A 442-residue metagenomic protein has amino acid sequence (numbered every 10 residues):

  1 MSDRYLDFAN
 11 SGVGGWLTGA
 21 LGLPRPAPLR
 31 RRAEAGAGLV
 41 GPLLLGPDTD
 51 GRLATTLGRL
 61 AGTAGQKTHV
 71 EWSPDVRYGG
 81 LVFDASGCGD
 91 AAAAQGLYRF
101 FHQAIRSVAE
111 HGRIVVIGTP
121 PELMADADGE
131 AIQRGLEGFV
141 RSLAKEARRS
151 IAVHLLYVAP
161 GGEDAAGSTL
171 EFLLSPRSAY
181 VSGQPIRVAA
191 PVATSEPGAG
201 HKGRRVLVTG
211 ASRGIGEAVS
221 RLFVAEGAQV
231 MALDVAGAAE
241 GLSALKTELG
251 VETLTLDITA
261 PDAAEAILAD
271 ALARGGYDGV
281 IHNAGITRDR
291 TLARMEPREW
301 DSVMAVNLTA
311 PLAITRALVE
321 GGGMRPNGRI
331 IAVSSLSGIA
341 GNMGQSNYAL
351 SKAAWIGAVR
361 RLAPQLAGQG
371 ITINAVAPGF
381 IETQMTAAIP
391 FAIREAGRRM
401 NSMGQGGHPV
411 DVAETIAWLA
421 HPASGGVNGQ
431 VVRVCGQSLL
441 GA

Functional and structural regions predicted by a protein language model:
Q66-E71, A228-S243: Conserved glycine-rich Rossmann-like NAD(P)H-binding loop of the short-chain dehydrogenase/reductase
A93, T291-L292, E299-W300, G397: Substrate-binding pocket helix/loop in short-chain dehydrogenase/reductase
I132, L136, T315, S351-A354 (+1 more regions): Active-site helix of classical SDR
R149-A152, Y180-G183, N327, A367 (+2 more regions): Short, small/polar-rich loop/turn modules that mediate ligand/substrate recognition or access, typified
P160-A166, N401-V412: A conserved structural motif in NAD(P)-dependent oxidoreductases
G183-R204, N428-A442: Short C-terminal tail/terminal secondary-structure segment of NAD(P)H-dependent dehydrogenase/reductase domains
S335: Residue(s) in the substrate-gating loop at a strand-loop-helix junction that position the organic substrate next
